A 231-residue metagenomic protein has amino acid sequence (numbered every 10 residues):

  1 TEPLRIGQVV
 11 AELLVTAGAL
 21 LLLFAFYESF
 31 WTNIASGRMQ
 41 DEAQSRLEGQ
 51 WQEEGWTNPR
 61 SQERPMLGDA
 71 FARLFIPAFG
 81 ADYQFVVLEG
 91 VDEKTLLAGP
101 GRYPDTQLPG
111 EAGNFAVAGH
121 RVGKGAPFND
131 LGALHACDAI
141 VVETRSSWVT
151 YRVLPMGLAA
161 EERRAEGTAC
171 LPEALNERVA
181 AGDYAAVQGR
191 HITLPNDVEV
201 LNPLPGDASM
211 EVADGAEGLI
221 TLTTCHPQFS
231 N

Functional and structural regions predicted by a protein language model:
T1-S45: N-terminal membrane-targeting segments
A25, I76, E89, G119 (+1 more regions): Hydrophobic side chains in beta-strands
R46-F79: Short extracytoplasmic
A70-A72, G113, G218-T221: Short, hydrophobic/aromatic-rich segments at coil-to-beta transitions
V86-P100: Short Gly/aromatic-enriched secondary-structure transition segments
Q107-R121: Short, basic/aromatic beta-hairpin or loop at an interaction surface
V122-N231: Extracytoplasmic/periplasmic soluble domains downstream of a signal peptide or transmembrane helix
